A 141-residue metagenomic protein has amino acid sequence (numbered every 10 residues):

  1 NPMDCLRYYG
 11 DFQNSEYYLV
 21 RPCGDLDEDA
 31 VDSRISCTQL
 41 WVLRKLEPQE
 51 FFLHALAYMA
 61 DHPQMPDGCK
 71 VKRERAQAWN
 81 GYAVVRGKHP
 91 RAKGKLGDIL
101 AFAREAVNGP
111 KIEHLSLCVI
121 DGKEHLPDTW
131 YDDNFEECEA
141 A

Functional and structural regions predicted by a protein language model:
P2-A141: Short, glycine-biased loop/turn motifs at secondary-structure junctions and in low-complexity Ser/Thr/Pro-rich termini
